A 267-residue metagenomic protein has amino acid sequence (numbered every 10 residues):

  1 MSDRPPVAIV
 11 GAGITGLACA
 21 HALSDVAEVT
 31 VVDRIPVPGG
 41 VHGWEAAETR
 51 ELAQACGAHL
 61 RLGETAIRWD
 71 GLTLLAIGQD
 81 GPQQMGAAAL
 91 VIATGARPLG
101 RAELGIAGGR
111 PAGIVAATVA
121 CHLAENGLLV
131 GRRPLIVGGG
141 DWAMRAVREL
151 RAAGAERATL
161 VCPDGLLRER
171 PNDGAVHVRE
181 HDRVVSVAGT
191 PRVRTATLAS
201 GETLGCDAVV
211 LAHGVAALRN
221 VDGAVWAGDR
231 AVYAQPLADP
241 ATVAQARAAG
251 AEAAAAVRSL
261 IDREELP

Functional and structural regions predicted by a protein language model:
S2-P267: Residues forming the flavin
